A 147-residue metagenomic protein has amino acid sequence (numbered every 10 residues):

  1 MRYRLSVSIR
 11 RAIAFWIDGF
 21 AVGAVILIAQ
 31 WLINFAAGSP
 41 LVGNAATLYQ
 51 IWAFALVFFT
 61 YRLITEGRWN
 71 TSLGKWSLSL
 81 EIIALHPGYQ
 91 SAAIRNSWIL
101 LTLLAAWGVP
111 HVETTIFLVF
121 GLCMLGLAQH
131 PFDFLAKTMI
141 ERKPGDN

Functional and structural regions predicted by a protein language model:
M1-N147: Membrane-interfacial and juxtamembrane segments of integral membrane proteins
